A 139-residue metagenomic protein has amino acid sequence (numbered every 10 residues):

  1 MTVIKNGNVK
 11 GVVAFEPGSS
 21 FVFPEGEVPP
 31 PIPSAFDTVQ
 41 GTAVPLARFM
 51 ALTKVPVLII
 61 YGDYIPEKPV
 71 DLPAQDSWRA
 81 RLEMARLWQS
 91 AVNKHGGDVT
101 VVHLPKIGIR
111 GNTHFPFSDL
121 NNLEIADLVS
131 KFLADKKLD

Functional and structural regions predicted by a protein language model:
M1-P31: Primarily recognizes the serine-hydrolase "nucleophile elbow" in alpha/beta-hydrolase and SGNH/GDSL folds
I4, Q89-N93, S130: Non-transmembrane alpha-helical segments in soluble domains of secreted/periplasmic/extracellular proteins
K5, K94, D135-L138: Secondary-structure boundary motif
V12, V99-V101: Conserved beta-strand scaffold positions in the cores of enzyme catalytic domains, especially in NTP/NDP-utilizing
S19-K94, T100: The feature captures the conserved acid-bearing segment of alpha/beta-hydrolase catalytic domains
H103-P105: Residue-level recognition of beta-strand->loop/alpha-helix junctions
I109-G111, F115-D139: Catalytic active-site module of serine/aspartate enzymes centered on a nucleophile-bearing elbow/loop
